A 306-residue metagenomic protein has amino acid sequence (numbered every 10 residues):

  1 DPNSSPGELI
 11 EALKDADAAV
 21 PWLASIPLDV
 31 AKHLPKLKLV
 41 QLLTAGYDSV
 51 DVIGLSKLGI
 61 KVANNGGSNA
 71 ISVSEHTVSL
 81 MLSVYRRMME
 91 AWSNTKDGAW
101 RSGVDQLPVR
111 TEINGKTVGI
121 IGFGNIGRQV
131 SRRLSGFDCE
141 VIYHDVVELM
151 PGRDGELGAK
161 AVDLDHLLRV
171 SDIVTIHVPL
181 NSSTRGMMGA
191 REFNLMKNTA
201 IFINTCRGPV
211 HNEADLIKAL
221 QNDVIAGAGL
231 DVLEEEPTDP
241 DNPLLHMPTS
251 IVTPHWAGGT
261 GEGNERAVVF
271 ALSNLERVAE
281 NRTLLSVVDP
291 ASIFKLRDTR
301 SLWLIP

Functional and structural regions predicted by a protein language model:
D1-A18, D138, A279, K295-P306: N-terminal glycine-/charge-rich "phosphate-binding" loop or analogous flexible N-terminal tail
D1-A63, G189: An N-terminal-biased, well-structured beta-alpha scaffold segment characteristic of Rossmann-like dinucleotide-binding
L28-V30, I142, V146-P243: Rossmann-like adenosine-cofactor binding region
L43-T44, I60-I71, L164-D165, C206 (+1 more regions): Short beta->alpha connector loops at strand-helix junctions that form conserved, small/polar/Pro-enriched
L58, N65-T117, Q129-R132, P151 (+1 more regions): Phosphate-binding beta-alpha-beta segment of Rossmann-like dinucleotide-binding domains, i.e., the NAD(P)
V62-A63, T199-P306: Rossmann-like dinucleotide-binding domain for NAD(H)/NADP(H)
I126: Hydrophobic/small residue at the entry helix of a nucleotide-binding pocket
